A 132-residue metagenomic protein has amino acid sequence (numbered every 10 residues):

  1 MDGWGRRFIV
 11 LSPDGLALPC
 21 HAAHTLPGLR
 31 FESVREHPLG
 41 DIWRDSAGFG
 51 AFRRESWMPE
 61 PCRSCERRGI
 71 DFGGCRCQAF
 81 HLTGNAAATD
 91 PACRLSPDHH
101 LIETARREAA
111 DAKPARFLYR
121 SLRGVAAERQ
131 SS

Functional and structural regions predicted by a protein language model:
M1-G5: Short, small/polar residue-rich loop motifs at catalytic or cofactor-binding pockets
L11-S12: Short, acidic, Ser/Thr-enriched surface-loop or helix-capping motifs
L16-A17, H21-R67, D71-F72, L118: C-terminal accessory region of radical SAM enzymes
R30-F31, H81, A109: Sparse recognition of residues in long alpha-helices and their boundaries
E36, R44, G48, R54 (+5 more regions): Generic surface-pattern signal
S56-T104: Cysteine-cluster motifs in flexible loop/terminal segments that predominantly coordinate metals
A88-S132: Short Fe-S-cluster ligation motifs
